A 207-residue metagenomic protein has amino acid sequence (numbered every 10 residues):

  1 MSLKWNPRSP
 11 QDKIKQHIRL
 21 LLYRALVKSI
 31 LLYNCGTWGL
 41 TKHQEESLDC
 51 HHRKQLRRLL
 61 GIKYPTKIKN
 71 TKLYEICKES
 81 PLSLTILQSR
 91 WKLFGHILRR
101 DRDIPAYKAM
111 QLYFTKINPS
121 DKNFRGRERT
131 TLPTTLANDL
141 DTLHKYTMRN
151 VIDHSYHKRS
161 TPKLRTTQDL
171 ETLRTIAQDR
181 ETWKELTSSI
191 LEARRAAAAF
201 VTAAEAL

Functional and structural regions predicted by a protein language model:
M1-L207: Short linear motifs embedded in intrinsically disordered, charge-biased segments
